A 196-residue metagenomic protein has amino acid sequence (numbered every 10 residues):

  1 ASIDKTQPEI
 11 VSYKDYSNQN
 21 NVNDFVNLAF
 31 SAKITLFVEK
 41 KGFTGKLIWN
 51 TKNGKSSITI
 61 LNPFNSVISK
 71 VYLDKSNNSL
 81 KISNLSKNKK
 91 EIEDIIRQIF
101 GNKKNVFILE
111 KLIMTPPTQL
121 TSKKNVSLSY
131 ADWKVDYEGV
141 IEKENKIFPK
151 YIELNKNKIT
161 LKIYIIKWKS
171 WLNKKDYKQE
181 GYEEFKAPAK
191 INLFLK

Functional and structural regions predicted by a protein language model:
A1-K46, A187-K196: N-terminal leader/targeting segments and the immediate start of mature chains
I3-P8, K81-S86, Y130-K196: Non-transmembrane domains of secretory- and envelope-associated proteins
S12-S17, F43-K46, S66-S69, P117-T118 (+1 more regions): Short small/polar-residue motifs
V26-I34, K41-W49, G54-I60, S69-V71 (+5 more regions): One face of beta-strands
F37-K41, N65, E144: Short glycine/serine/proline-enriched coil/turn segments at secondary-structure junctions
N50-K52, L120-K123, I141-K146: Short, ordered beta-strand-loop transition motifs
N53-F107: An acidic-aromatic
D94-Y137: Extended, positively charged loop/linker patches that create polyanion-binding surfaces
